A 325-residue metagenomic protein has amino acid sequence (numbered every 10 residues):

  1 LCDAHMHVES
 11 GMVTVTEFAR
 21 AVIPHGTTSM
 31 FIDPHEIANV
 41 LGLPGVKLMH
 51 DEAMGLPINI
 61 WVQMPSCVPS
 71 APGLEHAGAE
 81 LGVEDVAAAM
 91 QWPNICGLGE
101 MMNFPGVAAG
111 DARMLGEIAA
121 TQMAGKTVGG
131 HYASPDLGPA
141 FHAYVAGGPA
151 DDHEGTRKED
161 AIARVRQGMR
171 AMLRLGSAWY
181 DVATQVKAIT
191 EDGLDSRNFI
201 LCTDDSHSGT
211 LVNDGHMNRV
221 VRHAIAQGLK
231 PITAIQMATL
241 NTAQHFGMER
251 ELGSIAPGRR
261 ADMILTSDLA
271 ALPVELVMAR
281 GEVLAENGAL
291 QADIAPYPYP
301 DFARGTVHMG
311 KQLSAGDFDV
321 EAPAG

Functional and structural regions predicted by a protein language model:
L1-A19: Di-metal (Zn2+ and/or Mg2+/Mn2+) metal-binding site signature of metallo-dependent hydrolases with the MBL/beta-CASP
C2-V8, M30-I32, I60-M64, C96-E100 (+4 more regions): Hydrophobic faces of well-ordered beta-strands that scaffold small-molecule active sites in alpha/beta enzyme cores
H5, G26, M49, L98 (+4 more regions): Divalent metal-coordination and catalytic microenvironments
H5-E9, H35-I37, P65-S70, M101-F104 (+4 more regions): Active-site beta-loop-alpha junctions enriched in small/polar residues
T16-T127, D192-L194: Divalent-metal coordination cores built from histidine and acidic residues
I23-P24, V212-G228, I232-G325: Active-site microenvironment of metallo-dependent hydrolases
E100-E159, L175: Divalent metal-binding pocket/active-site signature
A140, A146-E251, A261-L272: Active-site-adjacent C-terminal substructures of enzyme catalytic domains
